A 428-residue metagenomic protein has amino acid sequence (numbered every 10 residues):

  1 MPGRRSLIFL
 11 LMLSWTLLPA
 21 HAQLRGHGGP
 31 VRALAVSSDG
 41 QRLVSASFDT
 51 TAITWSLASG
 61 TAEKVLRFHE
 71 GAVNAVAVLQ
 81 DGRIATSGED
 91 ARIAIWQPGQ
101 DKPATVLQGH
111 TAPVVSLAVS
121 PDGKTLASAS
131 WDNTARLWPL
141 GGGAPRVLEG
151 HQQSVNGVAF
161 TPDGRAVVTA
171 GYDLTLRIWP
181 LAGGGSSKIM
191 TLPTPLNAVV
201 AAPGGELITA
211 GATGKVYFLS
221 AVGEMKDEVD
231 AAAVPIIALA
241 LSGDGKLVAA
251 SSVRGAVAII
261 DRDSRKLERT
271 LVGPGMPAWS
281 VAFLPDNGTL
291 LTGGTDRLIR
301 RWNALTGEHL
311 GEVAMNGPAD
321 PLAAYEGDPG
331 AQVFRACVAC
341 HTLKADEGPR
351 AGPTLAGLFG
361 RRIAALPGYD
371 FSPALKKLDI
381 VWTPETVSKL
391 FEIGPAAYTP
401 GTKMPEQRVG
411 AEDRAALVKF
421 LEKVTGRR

Functional and structural regions predicted by a protein language model:
Q23-V31, R67-V73, Q108-V114, E149-V155 (+4 more regions): WD40/WD-repeat beta-propeller blade N-cap
S38-D39, V78-D81, P121-D122, P162-D163 (+3 more regions): Residue-level detector of Asp-centered blade-edge/turn motifs that repeat once per structural unit in beta-propeller
L43, I84-A85, L126, V167 (+3 more regions): Hydrophobic beta-strand positions that form the internal "hydrophobic ladder" of WD40/Gbeta-like beta-propeller blades
A46-D49, S87-D90, A129-D132, A170-D173 (+3 more regions): Conserved strand-to-loop turn within each blade of WD40 beta-propeller repeats
G307-V333: Electrostatic cytochrome c docking/interface patches
A323-A324, P349, P353-P405, L417 (+1 more regions): Extracytoplasmic electron-transfer domains, predominantly the class I c-type cytochrome c fold
A324-D346, L355: Sequence/structural segment immediately N-terminal to covalent heme-attachment motifs in c-type and related
